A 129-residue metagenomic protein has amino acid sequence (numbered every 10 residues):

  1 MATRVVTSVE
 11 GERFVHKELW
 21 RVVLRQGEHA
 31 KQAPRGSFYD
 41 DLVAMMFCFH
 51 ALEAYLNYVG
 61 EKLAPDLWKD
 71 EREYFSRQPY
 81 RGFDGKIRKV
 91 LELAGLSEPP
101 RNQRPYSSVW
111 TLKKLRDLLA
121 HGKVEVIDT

Functional and structural regions predicted by a protein language model:
M1-L42: Charged alpha-helical initiation segments
T7-V9, R13, C48, E73-S76: Short linear sequence motifs
V15, V43-A44, S108-T111: Generic detector of ordered secondary-structure context
V23-Q26, C48-Y55, L112-L119: Amphipathic alpha-helices that form helix-helix packing interfaces
A33, H50, P99-Q103: Short, structured coil/loop segments at alpha-helix boundaries
F38-E61: Short, hydrophobic, well-ordered secondary-structure elements
N57-T129: Flexible secondary-structure boundary motifs
